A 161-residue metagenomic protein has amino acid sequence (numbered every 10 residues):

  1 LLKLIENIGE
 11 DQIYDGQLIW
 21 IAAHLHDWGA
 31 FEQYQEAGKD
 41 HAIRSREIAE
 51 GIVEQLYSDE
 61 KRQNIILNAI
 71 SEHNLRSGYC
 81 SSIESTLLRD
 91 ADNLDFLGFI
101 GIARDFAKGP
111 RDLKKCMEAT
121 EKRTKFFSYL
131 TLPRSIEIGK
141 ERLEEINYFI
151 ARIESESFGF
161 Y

Functional and structural regions predicted by a protein language model:
L1-Q17, R44-Y57: Alpha-helical phosphate/pyrophosphate-handling elements in metalloenzyme active cores
L2-Q12, L25, L75-Y161: Divalent metal-dependent phosphate-bond-processing catalytic cores, especially two-metal-ion Mg2+/Mn2+ enzymes that act
Y14-Q35, H41, S45, I65-R76: His-Asp-centered metal-binding catalytic motifs of divalent-metal-dependent phosphohydrolases/nucleases
A30, E50-S58, S71-G78, F96-F99: Short helix-capping and hinge/turn segments at secondary-structure transitions, especially at repeat and domain
Y34, K39-H41, Y57, R104 (+1 more regions): Generic secondary-structure boundary signal with a strong preference for alpha-helix termini
Q35-K39, A49-G51, L113-C116, T120-R123: Short, charged/polar low-complexity linear motifs in solvent-exposed/disordered segments
D59, Q63-N64: Membrane-interface starts of transmembrane alpha-helices
